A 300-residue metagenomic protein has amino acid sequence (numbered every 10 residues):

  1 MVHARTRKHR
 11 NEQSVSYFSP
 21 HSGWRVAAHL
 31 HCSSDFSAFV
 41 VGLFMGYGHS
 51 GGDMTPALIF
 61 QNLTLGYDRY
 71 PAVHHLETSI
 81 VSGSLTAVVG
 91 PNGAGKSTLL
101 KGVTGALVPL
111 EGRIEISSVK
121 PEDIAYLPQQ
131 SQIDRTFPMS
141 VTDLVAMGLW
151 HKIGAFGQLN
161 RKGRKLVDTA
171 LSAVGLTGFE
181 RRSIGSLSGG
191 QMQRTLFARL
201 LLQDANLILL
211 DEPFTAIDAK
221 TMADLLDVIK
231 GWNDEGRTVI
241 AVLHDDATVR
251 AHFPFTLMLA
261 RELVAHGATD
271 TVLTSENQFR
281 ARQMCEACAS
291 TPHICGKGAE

Functional and structural regions predicted by a protein language model:
T104: Helix-to-loop junction immediately C-terminal to a conserved catalytic motif
R161-F179: Conserved ABC ATPase "signature" region
S183-L187: Conserved ABC ATPase signature
I208-E212: Catalytic Walker B motif of ABC-type/P-loop ATPase nucleotide-binding domains
L243-H244: H-loop/switch region of ABC-family ATPase nucleotide-binding domains
F255-A268: H-loop (His-switch) and adjacent beta-strand-loop-beta switch element of ABC-type ATPase nucleotide-binding domains
D270-E300: ABC ATPase nucleotide-binding domains
